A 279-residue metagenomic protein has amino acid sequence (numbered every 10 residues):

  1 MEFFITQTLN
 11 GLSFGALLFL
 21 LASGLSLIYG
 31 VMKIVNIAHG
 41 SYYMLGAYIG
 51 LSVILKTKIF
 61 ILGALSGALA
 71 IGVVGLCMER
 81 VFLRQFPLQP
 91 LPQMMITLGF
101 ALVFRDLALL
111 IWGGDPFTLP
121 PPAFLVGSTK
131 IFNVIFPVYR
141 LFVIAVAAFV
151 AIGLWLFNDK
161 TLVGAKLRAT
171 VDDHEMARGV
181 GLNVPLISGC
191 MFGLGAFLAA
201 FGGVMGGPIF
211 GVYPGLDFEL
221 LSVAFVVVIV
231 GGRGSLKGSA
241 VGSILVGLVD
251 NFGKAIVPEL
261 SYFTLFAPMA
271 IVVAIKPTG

Functional and structural regions predicted by a protein language model:
M1-L20, I49, T57-L62, Q89-M94 (+3 more regions): Membrane-interfacial amphipathic/re-entrant helices at transmembrane-helix boundaries
L9, I28-C77, V81: Membrane-embedded helix boundary and interhelical linker motif in transport proteins
F14-G15, V134-V212, L236-V241: Helix-loop-helix "hairpin" substructures at the membrane interface of multi-pass membrane proteins
S23-A47, L88-Q93, V163-K166, V184 (+5 more regions): Short, non-helical or kinked segments that cap or interrupt transmembrane helices
A47-S52, A68-V74, F100-A108, V146-W155 (+4 more regions): Hydrophobic core segments of alpha-helical transmembrane domains in multi-pass membrane transport and ion-translocation
K58-A101, L107, V241-V246, K276-P277: Alpha-helical transmembrane segments within multi-pass membrane transporters and channels
K58-L69, F192-A199, G203-M269, A274: Transmembrane alpha-helical segments in multi-pass inner-membrane proteins
Q85-K160, I187-C190, F252, I256-E259 (+2 more regions): Transmembrane helix-bundle core of multi-pass membrane transporters and related energy-transducing complexes
